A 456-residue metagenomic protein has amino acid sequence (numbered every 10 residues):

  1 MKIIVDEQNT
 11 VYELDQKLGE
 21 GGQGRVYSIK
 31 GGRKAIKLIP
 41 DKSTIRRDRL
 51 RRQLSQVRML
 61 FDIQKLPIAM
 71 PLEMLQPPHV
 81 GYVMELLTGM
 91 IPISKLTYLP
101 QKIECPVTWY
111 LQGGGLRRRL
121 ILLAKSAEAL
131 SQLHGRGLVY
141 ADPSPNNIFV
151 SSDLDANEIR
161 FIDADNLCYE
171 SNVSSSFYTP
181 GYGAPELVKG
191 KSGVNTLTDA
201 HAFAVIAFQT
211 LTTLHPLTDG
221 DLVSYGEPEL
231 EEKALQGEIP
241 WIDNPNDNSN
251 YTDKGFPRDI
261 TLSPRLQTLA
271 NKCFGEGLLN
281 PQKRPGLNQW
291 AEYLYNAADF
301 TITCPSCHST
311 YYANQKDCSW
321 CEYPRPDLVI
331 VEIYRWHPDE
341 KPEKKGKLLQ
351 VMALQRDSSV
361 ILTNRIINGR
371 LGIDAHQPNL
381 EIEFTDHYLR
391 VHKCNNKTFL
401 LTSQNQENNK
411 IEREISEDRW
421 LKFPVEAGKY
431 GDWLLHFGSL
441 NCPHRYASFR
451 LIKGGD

Functional and structural regions predicted by a protein language model:
K2-I45, I63-P67, D374: ATP-binding glycine-rich phosphate-binding loop
P67-L122: Conserved structural core of kinase catalytic domains
L122-L123, L130-D153: Catalytic-loop of the protein kinase fold
V173-G190: Conserved activation segment of eukaryotic-like protein kinases, specifically the C-terminal portion of the activation
D199: Conserved catalytic-loop aspartate of Hanks-type protein kinases
A207-Q267: Conserved C-lobe activation region of Hanks-type protein kinase-like domains
N271-T301, P326: Terminal C-lobe "cap" of eukaryotic-type protein kinase domains
M352-Y430: Forkhead-associated
